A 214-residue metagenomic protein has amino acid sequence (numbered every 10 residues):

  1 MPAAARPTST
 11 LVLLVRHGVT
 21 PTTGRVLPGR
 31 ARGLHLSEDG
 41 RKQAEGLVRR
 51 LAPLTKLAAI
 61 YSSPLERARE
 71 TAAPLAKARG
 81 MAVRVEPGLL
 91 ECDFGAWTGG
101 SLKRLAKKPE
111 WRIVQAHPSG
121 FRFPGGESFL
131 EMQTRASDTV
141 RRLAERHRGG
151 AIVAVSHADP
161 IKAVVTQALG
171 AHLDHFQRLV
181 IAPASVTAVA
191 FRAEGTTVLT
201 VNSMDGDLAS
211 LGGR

Functional and structural regions predicted by a protein language model:
M1-L11, R49, K56, C92-K103 (+2 more regions): Acidic, low-complexity terminal tails and accessory targeting/binding regions of phosphate-metabolizing enzymes
P7-L11, V15-M81, V85: Active-site-proximal alpha-helix that buttresses catalytic centers in soluble enzyme cores
T20, P160-I161: Short active-site segment of divalent metal-dependent hydrolases/proteases that encodes the spacing between
E45-A52, Q133, S137-E145: Generic structural signal for well-ordered alpha-helical scaffold segments
S62-S63, T134, V155-S156: Short beta-strand scaffold positions
P74, A163-Q167: Active-site signature of alpha/beta-hydrolase-fold catalytic machinery across serine- and Asp/Cys-nucleophile hydrolases
K77-S137, A190, T200, G213-R214: Phosphate-handling substructures
